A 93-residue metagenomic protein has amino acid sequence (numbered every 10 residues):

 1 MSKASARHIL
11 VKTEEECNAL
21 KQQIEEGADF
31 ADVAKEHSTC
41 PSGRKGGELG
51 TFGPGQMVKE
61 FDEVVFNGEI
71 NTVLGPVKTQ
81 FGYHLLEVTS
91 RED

Functional and structural regions predicted by a protein language model:
M1-E26, P41-Q56, L86-D93: Well-structured core secondary-structure elements of compact alpha/beta domains
A4, N71-T72: Short beta-strand-initiation
R7-T13, F30-S38, F61, G75-E92: FKBP-type peptidyl-prolyl cis-trans isomerase
L20, V73-G75: Short, conserved secondary-structure segments in the cores of folded domains
E26-A31, N71: Glycine-centered tight-turn and secondary-structure capping sites
L49-F52, V65, V73: Short clusters of hydrophobic/aromatic residues that line enzyme substrate/ligand-binding pockets
K59-E69: Cell-wall glycan
